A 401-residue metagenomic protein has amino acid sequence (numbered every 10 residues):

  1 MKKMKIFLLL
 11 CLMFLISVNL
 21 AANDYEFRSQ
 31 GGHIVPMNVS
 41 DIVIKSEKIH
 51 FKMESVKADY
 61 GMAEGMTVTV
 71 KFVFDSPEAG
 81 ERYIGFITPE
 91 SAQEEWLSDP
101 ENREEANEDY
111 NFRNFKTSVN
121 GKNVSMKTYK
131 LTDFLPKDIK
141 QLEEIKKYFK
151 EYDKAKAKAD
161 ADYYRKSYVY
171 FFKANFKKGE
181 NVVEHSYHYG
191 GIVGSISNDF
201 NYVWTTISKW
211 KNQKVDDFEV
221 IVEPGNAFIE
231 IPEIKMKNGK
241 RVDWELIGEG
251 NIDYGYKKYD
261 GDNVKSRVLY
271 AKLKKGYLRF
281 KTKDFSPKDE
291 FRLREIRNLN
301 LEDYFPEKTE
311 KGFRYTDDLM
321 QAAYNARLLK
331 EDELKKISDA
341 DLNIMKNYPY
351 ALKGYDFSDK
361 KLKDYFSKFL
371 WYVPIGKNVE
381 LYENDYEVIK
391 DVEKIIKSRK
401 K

Functional and structural regions predicted by a protein language model:
M1-L8: Bacterial N-terminal signal peptides that target proteins for export
L9-S17: Bacterial N-terminal signal peptides
A22-G312: Lumenal/extracellular ectodomains and adaptor appendage modules of the eukaryotic vesicle/secretory system
W244, Y315-D318, S358: Long, non-globular segments of proteins
K311-N325: Short, charge-rich amphipathic alpha-helices with coiled-coil/heptad character
Q321-I337: A short, flexible low-complexity segment enriched in Lys/Arg and Gly/Pro that occurs in N-terminal basic tails
E333-Y372: Amphipathic alpha-helical packing elements
F357, Y365-K401: Compact alpha-helical subdomains of small soluble proteins
